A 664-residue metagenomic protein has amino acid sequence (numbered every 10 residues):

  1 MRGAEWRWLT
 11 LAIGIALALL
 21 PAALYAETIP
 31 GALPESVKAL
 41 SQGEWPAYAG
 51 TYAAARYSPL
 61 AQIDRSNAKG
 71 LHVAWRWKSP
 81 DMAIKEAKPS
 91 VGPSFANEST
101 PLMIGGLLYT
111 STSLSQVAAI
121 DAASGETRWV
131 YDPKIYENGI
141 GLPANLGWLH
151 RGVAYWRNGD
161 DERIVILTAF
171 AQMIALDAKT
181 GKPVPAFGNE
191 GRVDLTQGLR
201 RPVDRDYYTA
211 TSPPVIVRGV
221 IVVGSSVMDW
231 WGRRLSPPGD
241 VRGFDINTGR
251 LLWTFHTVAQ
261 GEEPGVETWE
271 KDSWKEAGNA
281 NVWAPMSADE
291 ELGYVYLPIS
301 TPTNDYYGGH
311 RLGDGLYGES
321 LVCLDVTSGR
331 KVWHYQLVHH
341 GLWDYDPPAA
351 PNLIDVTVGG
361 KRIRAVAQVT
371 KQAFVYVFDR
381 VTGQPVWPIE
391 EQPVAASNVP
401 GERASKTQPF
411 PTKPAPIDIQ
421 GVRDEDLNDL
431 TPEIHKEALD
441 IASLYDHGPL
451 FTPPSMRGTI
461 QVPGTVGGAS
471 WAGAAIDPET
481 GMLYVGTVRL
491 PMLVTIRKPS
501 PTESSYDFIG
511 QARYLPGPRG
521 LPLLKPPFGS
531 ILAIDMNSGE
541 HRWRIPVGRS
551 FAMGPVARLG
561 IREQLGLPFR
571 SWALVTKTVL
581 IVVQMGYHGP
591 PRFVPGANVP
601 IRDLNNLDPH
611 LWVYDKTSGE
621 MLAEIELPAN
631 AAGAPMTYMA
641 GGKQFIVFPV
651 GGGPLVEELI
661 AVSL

Functional and structural regions predicted by a protein language model:
T10-A23: Bacterial N-terminal signal peptides
A26-A61, T407-P416, G421, E425-E433 (+1 more regions): N-terminal pre-domain segments of enzymes
W45-A49, P93-Q116, A144-Q172, D206-R233 (+14 more regions): Repeat-blade elements of multi-bladed beta-propeller folds
A74, E126-V130, V184-P185, L252 (+4 more regions): A structural motif specific to WD40 beta-propellers
W77-T100, V130-D160, N189-P213, H256-P285 (+11 more regions): Extracytoplasmic beta-rich repeat domains
S236-P238, G318, F374, L493-R497 (+3 more regions): Structural motif
P237-R250, D314-S328, T382, G529-D535 (+2 more regions): Beta-propeller blade signature
N352-V399: Phosphate/diphosphate-binding loops
